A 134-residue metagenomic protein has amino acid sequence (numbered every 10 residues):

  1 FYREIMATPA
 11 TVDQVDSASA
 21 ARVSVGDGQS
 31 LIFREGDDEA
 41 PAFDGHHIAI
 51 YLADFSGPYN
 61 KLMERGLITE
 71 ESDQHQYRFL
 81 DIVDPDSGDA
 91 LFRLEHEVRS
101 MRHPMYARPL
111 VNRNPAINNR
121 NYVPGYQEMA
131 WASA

Functional and structural regions predicted by a protein language model:
F1-A134: Glyoxalase I/VOC metalloenzyme domain signal
